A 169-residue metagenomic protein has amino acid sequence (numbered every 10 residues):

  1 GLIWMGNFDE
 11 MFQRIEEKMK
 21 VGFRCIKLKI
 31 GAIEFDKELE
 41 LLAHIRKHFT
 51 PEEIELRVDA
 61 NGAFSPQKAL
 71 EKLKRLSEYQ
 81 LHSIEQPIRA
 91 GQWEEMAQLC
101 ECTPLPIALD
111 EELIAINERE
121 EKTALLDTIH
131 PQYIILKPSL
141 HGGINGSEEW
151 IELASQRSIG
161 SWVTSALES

Functional and structural regions predicted by a protein language model:
G1-K20, G31-F35, F49: Active-site beta->alpha loop and helix N-cap motifs at the rims of alpha/beta catalytic domains
L28-E168: Catalytic core of soluble alpha/beta enzymes
